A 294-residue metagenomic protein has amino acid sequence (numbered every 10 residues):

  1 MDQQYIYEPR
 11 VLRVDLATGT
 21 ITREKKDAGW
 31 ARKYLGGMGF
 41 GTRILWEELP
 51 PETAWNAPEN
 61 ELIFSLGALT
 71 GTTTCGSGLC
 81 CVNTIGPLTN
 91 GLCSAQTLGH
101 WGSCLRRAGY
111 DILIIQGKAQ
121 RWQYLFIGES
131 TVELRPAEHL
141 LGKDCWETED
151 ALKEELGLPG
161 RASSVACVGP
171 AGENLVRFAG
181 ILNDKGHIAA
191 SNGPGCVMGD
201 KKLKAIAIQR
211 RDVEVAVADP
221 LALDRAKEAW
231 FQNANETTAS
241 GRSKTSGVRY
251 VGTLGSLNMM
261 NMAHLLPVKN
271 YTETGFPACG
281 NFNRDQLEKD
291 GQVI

Functional and structural regions predicted by a protein language model:
M1-Q96, H100-I294: Intrinsically disordered, low-complexity segments enriched in small residues
